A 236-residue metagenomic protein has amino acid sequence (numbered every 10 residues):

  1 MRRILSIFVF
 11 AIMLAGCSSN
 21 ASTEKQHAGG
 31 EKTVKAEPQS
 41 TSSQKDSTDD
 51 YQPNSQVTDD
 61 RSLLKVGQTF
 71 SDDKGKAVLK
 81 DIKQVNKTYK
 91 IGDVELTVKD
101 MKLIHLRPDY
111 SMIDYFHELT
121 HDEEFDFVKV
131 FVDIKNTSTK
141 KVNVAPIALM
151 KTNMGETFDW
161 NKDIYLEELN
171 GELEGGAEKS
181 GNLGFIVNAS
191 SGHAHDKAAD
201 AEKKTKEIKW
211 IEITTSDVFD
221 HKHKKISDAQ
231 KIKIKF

Functional and structural regions predicted by a protein language model:
R2-F10: Sec-dependent signal peptide recognition, specifically the positively charged N-region followed immediately by
L5-S6, S19-Y89: N-terminal, intrinsically disordered, polar/charged segments of Gram-positive cell-envelope systems that serve as
I12-S19: C-terminal motif of bacterial Sec signal peptides marking the signal peptidase cleavage site
S18, S43-K65, L149-D159, L173-F236: Surface-exposed edge beta-strand/loop patches
Q68-E123: Low-complexity, acidic Ser/Thr/Pro/Gly-rich terminal tails and inter-domain linkers that flank the onset of structured
R107, D114-L166: Mid-length scaffold segments of soluble, non-membrane domains
